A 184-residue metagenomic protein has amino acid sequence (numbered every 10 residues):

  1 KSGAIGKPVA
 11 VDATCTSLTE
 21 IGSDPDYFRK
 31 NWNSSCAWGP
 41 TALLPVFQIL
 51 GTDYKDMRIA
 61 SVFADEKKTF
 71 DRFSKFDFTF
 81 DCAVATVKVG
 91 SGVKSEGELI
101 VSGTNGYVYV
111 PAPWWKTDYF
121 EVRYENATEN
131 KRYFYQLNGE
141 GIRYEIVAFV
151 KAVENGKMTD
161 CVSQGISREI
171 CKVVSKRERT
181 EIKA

Functional and structural regions predicted by a protein language model:
K1-R58: Predominantly a Rossmann-like dinucleotide-binding segment in NAD(P)-dependent oxidoreductases
W32-S34, Y133-Q136, G156-T159: Active-site rim elements
A37-K116, V147-K157: Contiguous beta-strand/loop segments that form the cofactor/metal-binding neighborhood of enzyme cores
W38-T41, Y144, V162, I166: A generic structural signal for residues located within well-ordered alpha-helices of large catalytic or ligand-binding
L99, T117-A127: Short polybasic amphipathic segments
T128-R132: Surface-exposed loop/edge segments in extracytoplasmic proteins
Y133-V147, V162: Active-site loop of classical SDR/Rossmann-like NAD(P)-dependent oxidoreductases, centered on the catalytic Tyr-X3-Lys
A148-A184: C-terminal helix-rich "cap/oligomerization" subdomain common to oxidoreductases
